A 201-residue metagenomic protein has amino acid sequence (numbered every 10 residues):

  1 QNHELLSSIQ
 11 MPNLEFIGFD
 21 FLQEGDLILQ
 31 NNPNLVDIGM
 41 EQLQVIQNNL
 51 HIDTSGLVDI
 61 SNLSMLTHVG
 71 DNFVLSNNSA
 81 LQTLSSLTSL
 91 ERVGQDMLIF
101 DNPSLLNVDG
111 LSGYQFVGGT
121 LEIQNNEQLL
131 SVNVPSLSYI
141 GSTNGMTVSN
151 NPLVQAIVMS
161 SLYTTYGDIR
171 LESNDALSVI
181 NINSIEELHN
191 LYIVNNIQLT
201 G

Functional and structural regions predicted by a protein language model:
Q1-L6, N13-L35, V45-V58, H68-L81 (+5 more regions): Concave beta-strand-loop units of leucine-rich repeat
Q10-P12, I38-E41, I60-S64, L84-L87 (+4 more regions): The feature encodes a structural signal of leucine-rich repeats
